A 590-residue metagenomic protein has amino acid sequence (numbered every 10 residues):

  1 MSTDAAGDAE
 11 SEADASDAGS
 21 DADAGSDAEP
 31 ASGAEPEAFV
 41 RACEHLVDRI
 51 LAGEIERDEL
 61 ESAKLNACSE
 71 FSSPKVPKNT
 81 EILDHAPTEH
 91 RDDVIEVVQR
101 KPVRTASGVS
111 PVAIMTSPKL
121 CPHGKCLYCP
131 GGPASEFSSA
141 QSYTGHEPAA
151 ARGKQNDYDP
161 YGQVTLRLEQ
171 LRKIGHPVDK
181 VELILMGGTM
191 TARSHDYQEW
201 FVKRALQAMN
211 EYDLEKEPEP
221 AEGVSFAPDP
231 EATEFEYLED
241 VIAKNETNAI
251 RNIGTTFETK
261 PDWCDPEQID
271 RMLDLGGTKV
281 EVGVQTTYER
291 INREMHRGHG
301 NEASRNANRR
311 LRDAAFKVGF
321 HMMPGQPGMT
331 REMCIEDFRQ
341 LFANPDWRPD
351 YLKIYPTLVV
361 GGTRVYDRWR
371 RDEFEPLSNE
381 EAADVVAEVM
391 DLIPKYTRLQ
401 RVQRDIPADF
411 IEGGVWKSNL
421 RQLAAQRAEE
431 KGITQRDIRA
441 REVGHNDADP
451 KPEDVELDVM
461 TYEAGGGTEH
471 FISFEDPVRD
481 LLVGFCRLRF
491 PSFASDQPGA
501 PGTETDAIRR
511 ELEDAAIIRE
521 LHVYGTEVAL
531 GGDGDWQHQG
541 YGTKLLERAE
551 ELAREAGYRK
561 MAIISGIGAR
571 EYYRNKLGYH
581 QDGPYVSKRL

Functional and structural regions predicted by a protein language model:
M1-P230, K395: Flexible, acidic/Gly-rich N-terminal and inter-domain linker regions that tether and position cofactor-handling modules
G145-Q163, L183, G187-M209, E217-G319 (+3 more regions): Conserved non-cysteine loop/helix-boundary elements of the Radical SAM core domain that shape
E281, K353, I517-R519, A562: Conserved beta-strand positions in the central sheet of alpha/beta enzyme cores
I354, R364-Y366, E373-Y396, V402-Q426: Polar, glycine-rich mid-to-C-terminal structural blocks that act as macromolecule-binding/assembly scaffolds
R398-A516, H522, V528-L530, A556: Non-catalytic substrate-recognition and accessory regions of acyl/acetyltransferase enzymes
D533-A553: Conserved acetyl-CoA-binding loop-helix of GNAT-fold acetyltransferases
E551-S565: Conserved GNAT acetyl-CoA-binding A-motif
S565-Y585, L590: Conserved active-site alpha-helix within GNAT-family acetyltransferase domains
